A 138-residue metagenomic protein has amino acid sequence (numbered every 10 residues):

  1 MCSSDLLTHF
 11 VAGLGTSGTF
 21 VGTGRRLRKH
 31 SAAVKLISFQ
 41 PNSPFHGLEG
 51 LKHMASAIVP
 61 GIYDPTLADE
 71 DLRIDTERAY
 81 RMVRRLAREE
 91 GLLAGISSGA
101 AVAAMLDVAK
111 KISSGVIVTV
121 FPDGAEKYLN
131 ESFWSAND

Functional and structural regions predicted by a protein language model:
M1-S3: Short, small-residue-biased leader/transition segments that mark boundaries at the very start of proteins
G13-G24, S97-M105, Y128: Short glycine/serine/threonine-rich phosphate/pyrophosphate-binding segments that cradle anionic phosphate groups
G15-G18, Q40-F45, A100, F121-E126: Glycine-rich beta-alpha junction loops
G22-S31, A103-S113: Alpha-helix C-terminal capping segments
R28-I96, K111, S132-D138: Active-site/ligand-binding loops adjacent to catalytic centers
L106-D138: Phosphate-binding loop/pocket of nucleotide- and phosphate-handling active sites
